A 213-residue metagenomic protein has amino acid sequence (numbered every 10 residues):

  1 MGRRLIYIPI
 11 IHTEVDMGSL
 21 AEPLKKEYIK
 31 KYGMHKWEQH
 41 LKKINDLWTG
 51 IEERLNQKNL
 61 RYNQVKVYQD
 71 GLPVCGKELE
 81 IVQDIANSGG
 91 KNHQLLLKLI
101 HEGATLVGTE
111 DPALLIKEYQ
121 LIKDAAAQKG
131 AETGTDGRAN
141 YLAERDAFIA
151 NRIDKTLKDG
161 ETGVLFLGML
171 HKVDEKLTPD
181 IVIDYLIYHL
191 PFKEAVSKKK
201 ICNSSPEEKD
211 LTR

Functional and structural regions predicted by a protein language model:
M1-R213: Compositional signal for N-terminal targeting/processing segments
